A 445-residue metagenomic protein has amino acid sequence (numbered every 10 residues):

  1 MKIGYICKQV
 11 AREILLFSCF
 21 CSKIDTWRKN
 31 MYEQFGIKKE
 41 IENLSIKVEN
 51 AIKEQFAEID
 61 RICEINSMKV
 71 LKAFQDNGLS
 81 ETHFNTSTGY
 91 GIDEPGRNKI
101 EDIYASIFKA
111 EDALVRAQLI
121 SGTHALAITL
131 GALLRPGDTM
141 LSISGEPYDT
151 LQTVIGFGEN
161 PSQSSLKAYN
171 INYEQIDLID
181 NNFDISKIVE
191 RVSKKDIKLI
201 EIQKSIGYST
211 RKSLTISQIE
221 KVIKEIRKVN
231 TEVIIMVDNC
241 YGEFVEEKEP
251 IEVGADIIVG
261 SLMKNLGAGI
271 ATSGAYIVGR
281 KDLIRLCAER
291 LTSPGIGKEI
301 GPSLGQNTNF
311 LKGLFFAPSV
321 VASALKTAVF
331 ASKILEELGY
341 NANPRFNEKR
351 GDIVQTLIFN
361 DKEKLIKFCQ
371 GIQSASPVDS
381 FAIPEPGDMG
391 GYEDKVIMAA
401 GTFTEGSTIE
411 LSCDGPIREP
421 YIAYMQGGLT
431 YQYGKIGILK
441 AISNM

Functional and structural regions predicted by a protein language model:
K2-I6, C19, K23-T26, Y32: Short, positively charged and aromatic/hydrophobic N-terminal segments
Q9: Cationic, low-complexity basic patches in intrinsically disordered or flexible, solvent-exposed regions
Y32-Q55, D60, V70-D76, S80-H83 (+6 more regions): Conserved PLP-enzyme active-site core in the AAT-like
F84-L114: Active-site-flanking structural segment that lines cofactor/substrate pockets
A105-T129: Short loop-beta-helix segment that forms the pyridoxal 5′-phosphate
D112-V115, D138-L141, K198-L199, E232-I235 (+6 more regions): Structural motif
E336-M445: Conserved C-terminal alpha-helix-loop-beta "cap" of PLP-dependent enzymes that closes/shapes the active-site mouth
